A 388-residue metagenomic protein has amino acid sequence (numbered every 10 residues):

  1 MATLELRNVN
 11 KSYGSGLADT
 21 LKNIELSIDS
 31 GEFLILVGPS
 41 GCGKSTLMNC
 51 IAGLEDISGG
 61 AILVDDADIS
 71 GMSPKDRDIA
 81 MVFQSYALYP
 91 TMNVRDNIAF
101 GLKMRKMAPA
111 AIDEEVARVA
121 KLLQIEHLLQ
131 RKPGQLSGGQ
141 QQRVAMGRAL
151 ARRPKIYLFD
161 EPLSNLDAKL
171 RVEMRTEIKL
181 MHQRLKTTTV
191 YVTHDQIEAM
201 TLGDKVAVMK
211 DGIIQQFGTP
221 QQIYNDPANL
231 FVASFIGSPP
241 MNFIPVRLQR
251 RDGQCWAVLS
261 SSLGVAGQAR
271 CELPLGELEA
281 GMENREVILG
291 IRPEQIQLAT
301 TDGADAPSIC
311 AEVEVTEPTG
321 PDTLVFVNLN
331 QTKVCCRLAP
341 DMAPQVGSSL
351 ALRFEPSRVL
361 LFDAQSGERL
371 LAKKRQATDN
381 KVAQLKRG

Functional and structural regions predicted by a protein language model:
M1-T3, K11-N23, M72-S73, K106: A short, flexible loop at the N-terminus of ABC-type nucleotide-binding domains that lies
E5, S27, L63, A351-R353: ABC ATPase nucleotide-binding domain
I24-I35: Pre-Walker A (P-loop) beta-loop-beta motif of ABC nucleotide-binding domains
V37-P39: The feature captures the beta-strand-to-loop junction immediately N-terminal to the Walker
A52: Helix-to-loop junction immediately C-terminal to a conserved catalytic motif
G60-D68: Conserved ABC transporter NBD signature motif
P74-F235: ABC ATPase nucleotide-binding domains
Q254-E314, K333, A343-G388: Glycine/charge-rich catalytic "coupling/switch" loops of P-loop NTPases
